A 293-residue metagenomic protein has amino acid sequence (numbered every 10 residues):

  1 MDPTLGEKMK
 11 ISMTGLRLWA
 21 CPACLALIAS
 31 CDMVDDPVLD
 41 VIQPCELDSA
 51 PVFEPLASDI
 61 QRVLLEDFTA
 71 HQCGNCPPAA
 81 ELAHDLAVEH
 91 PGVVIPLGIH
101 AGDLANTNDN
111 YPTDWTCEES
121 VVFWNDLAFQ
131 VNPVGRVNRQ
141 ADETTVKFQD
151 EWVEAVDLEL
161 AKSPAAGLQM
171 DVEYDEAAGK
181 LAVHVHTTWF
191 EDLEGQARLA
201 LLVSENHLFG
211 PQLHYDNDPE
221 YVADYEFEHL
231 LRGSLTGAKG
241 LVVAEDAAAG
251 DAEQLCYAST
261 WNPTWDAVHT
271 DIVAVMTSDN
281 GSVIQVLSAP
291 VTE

Functional and structural regions predicted by a protein language model:
D2-G6, K10-I11, A26-I60, E293: Bacterial Sec-dependent N-terminal signal peptides
E7-C21: Bacterial N-terminal signal peptides that target proteins for export
R17-P22, A29, Q43, H71 (+1 more regions): Secreted/extracellular small peptides and ectodomain modules produced from precursors
A26, D40, F68-H71, Q130: Disulfide-bonded cysteine motifs in exported proteins
M33, L47, N75-P78, E119 (+1 more regions): Disulfide-rich extracellular modules and peptides
E54-I99: Local sequence-structure signature of Cys/Sec-based thiol-disulfide redox active-site neighborhoods
G98-E293: Short, conserved sequence motifs used for protein processing/export or organelle targeting and for catalysis
